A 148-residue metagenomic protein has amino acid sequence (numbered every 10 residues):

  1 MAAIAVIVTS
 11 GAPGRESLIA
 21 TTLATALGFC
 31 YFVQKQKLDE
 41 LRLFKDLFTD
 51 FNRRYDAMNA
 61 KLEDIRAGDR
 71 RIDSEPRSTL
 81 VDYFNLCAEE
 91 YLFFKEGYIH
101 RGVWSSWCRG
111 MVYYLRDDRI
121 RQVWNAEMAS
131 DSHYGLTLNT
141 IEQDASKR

Functional and structural regions predicted by a protein language model:
M1-A24, S130, Q143-R148: Short hydrophobic membrane-inserting helices
I4-A5, F29, E89-E90: Alpha-helical transmembrane segments of multipass membrane proteins
S10-R77: Membrane-proximal alpha-helical anchors
S78-K95: Short, hydrophobic/amphipathic alpha-helical patches that form generic packing surfaces within helical domains
W107-R148: Eukaryote-biased recognition of C-terminal alpha-helical segments
